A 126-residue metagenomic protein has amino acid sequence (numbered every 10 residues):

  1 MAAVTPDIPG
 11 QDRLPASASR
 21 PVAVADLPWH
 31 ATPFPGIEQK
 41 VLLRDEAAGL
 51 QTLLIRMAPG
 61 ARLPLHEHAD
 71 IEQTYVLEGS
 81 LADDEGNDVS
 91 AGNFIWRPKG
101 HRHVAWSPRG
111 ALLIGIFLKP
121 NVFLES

Functional and structural regions predicted by a protein language model:
M1-A48, S126: A short, N-terminal "cap"/entry segment at the start of jelly-roll beta-barrel domains of the cupin/DSBH fold
G36-H68, W96-R102: Conserved short histidine dyad/triad with adjacent acidic residue
A58-P59, H68-D84: Glycine- and acidic-residue-biased ligand/ion/polar-headgroup-sensing regions
R62-L63, G79-D83, F94, N121: Short beta-strand segments in beta-sandwich/barrel cores
D83-H103: Short acidic-glycine-tyrosine-enriched beta hairpin
K99-L124: Ligand-binding loop in jelly-roll beta-barrel domains
